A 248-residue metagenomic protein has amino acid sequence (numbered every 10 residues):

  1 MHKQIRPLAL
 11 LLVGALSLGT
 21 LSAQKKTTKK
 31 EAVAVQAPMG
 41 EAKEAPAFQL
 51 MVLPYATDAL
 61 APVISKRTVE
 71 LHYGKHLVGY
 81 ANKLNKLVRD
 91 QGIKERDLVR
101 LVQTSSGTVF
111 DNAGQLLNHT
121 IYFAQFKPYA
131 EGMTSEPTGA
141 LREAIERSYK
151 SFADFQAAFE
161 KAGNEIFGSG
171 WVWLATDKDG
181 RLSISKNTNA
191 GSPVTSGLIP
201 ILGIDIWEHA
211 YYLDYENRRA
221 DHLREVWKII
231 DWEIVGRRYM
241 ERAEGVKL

Functional and structural regions predicted by a protein language model:
M1-A9: Bacterial N-terminal signal peptides that target proteins for export
K3-Q4, L18, A23: Short terminal targeting/anchoring segments and short Lys/Arg-rich nucleic-acid-contact patches
A9-G19: Bacterial N-terminal signal peptides
Q24-L248: Feature for soluble, non-membrane regions of globular proteins
